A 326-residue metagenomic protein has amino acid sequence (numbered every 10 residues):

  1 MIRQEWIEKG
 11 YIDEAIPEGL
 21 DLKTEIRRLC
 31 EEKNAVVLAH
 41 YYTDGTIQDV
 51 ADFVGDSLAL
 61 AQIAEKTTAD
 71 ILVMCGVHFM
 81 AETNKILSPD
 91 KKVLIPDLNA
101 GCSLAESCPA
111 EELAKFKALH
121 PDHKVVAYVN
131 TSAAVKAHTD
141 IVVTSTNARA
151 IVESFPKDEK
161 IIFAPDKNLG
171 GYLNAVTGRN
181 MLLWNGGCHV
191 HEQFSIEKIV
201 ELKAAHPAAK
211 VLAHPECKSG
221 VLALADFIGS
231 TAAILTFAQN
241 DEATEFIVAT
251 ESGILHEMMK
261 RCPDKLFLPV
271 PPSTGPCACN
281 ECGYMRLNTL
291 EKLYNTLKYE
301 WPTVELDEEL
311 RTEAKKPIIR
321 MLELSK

Functional and structural regions predicted by a protein language model:
M1-G229, A233-V248, L255, K260-V270 (+1 more regions): Active-site loop-to-helix "anion-binding N-cap" substructures in soluble metabolic enzymes
